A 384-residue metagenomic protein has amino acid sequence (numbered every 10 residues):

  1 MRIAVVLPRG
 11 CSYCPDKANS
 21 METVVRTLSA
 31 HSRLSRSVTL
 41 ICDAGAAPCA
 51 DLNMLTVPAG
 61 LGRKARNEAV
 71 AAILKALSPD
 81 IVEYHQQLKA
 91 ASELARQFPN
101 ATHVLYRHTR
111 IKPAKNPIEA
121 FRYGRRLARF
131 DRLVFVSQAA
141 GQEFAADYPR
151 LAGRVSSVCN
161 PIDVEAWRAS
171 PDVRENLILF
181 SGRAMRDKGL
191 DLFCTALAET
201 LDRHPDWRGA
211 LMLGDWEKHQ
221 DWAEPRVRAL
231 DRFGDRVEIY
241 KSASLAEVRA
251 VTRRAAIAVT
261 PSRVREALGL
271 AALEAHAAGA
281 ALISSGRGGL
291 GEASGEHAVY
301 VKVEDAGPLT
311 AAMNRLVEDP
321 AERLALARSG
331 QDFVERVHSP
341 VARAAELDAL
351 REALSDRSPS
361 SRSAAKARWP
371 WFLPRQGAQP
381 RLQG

Functional and structural regions predicted by a protein language model:
V6, V134, P171-K188, L192-A198 (+1 more regions): Conserved donor-binding/catalytic core segment of Leloir-type glycosyltransferases
R9-P15, T23-K64, G214-E217: N-terminal strand-loop element at the rim of the active site of nucleotide-sugar-dependent glycosyltransferases
Y84-A90, R107: Short His-centered aromatic/hydrophobic patch
A139, P161: Carbohydrate-associated surface elements
R208-E224: Glycosyltransferase donor-sugar binding loop
A223-A246: Nucleotide-activated donor-binding/catalytic signature segment of Leloir-type glycosyltransferases, i.e., the conserved
R253-A267, A280: Acidic donor-binding loop of glycosyltransferase active sites
E296-G307, N314-A321: Conserved acidic donor-binding segment of nucleotide-sugar-dependent glycosyltransferases
